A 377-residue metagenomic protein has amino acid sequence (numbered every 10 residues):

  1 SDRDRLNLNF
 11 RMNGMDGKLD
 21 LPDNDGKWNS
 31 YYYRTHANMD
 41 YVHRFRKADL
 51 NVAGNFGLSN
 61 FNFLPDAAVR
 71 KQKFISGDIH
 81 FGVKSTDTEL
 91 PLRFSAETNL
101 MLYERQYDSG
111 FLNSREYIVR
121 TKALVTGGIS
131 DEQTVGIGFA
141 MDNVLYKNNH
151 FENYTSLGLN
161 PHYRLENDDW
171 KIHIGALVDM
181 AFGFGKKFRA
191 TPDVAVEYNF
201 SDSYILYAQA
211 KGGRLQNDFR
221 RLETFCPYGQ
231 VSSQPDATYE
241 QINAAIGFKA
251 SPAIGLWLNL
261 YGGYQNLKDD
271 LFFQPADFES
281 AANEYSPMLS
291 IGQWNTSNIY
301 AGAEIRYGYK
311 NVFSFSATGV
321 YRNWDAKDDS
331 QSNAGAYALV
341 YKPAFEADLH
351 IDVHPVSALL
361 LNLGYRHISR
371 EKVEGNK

Functional and structural regions predicted by a protein language model:
S1, K171, D179, G183 (+1 more regions): Exposed, low-structure sequence patches enriched in small/polar residues
S1-R5, F10-M12, F151: Outer-membrane beta-barrel initiation region
D2-R3, R44-D49, T86-F94, G127-T134 (+5 more regions): Short loop/turn motifs that connect adjacent beta-strands in outer-membrane beta-barrel proteins
F10-G14, V52-N60, A96-L102, I137-N143 (+5 more regions): Transmembrane beta-barrel strands of outer-membrane/channel proteins
M15-D40, A48-R93, N99-I118: Flexible loop and strand-edge segments within Gram-negative outer membrane beta-barrel domains
D20-L21, K27-Y33, K71-I75, T86 (+7 more regions): Short sequence motifs at beta-strands and strand-loop junctions characteristic of Gram-negative outer-membrane
Y33-M39, I75-F81, Y117-A123, T155-P161 (+5 more regions): Hydrophobic, lipid-facing positions within transmembrane beta-strands of outer-membrane proteins
I75-H80, E97-D168: Outer-membrane beta-barrel transmembrane domain signature of Gram-negative proteins, especially the mid-to-C-terminal
